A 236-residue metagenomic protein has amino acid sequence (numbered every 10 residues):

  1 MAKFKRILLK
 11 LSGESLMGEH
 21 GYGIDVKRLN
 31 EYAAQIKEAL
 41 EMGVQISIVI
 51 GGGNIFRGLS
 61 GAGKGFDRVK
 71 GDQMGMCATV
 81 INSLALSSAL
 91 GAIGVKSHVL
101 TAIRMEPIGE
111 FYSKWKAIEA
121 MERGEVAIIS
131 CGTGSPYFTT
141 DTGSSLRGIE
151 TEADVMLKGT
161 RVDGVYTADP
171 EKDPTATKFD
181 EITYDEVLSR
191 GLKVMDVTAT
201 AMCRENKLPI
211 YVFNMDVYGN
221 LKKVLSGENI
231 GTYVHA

Functional and structural regions predicted by a protein language model:
M1-A236: C-terminal catalytic "cap/lid" subdomain
